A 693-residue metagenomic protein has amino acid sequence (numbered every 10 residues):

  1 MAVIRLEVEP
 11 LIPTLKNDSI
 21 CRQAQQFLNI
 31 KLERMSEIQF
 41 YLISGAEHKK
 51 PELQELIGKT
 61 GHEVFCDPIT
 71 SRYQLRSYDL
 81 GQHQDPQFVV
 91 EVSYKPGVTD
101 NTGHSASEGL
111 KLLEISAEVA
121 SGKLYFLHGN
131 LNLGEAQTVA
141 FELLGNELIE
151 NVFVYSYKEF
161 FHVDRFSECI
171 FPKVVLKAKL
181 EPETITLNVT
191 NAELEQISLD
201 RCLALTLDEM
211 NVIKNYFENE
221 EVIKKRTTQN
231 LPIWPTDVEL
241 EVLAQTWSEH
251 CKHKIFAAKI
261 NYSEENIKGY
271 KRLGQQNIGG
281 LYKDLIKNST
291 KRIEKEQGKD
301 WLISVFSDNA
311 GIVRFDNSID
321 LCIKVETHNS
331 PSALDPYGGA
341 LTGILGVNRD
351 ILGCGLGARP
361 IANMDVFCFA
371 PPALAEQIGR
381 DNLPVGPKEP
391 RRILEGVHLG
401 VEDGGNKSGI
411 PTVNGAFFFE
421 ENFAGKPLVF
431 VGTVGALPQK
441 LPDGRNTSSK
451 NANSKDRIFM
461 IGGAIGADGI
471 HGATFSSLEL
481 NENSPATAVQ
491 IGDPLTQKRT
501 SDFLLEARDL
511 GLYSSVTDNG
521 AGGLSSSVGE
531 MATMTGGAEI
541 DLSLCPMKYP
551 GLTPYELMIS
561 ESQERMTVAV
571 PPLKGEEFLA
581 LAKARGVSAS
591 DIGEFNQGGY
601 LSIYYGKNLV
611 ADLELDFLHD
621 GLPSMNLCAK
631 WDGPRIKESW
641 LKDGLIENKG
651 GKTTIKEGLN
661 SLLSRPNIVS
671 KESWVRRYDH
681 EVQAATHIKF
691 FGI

Functional and structural regions predicted by a protein language model:
M1-L11, E37-S44, Q84-P96, S121-F126 (+1 more regions): Short glycine-/aliphatic-rich beta-strand segments at the starts of folded cytosolic domains
E7-K16, H48, E91-T102, G129-N132 (+2 more regions): Short, surface-exposed ligand-recognition loops at beta-strand->loop->(often short) alpha-helix junctions that present
I12-N29, I57-G58, V98-E114, G529 (+1 more regions): Short amphipathic alpha-helix segments
S19-Q82: Acidic (E/D-rich), amphipathic helical modules within compact regulatory domains
Q25-K31, K59-I69, L110-S116, T138-N151 (+1 more regions): A common structural junction motif
A46-P51, G129-A136, A569-E576: Helix N-cap motif at beta-to-alpha junctions
E63, D67-V119: Short, solvent-exposed interaction modules
G97, A117, G122, H128 (+1 more regions): Glycine/proline-enriched, intrinsically flexible loops and inter-domain linkers
